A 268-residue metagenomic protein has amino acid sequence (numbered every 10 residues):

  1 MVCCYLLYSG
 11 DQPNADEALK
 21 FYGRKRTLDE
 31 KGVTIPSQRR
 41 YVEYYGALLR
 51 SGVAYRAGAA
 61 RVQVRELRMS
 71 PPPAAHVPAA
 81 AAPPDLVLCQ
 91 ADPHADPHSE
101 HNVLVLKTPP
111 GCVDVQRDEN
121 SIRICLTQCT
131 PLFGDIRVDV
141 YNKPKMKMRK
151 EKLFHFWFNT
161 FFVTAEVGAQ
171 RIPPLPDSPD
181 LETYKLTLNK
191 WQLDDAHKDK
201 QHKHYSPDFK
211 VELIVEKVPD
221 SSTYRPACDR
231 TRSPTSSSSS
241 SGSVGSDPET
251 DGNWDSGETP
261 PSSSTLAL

Functional and structural regions predicted by a protein language model:
M1-E258, L266-L268: PTP/DSP superfamily signal
